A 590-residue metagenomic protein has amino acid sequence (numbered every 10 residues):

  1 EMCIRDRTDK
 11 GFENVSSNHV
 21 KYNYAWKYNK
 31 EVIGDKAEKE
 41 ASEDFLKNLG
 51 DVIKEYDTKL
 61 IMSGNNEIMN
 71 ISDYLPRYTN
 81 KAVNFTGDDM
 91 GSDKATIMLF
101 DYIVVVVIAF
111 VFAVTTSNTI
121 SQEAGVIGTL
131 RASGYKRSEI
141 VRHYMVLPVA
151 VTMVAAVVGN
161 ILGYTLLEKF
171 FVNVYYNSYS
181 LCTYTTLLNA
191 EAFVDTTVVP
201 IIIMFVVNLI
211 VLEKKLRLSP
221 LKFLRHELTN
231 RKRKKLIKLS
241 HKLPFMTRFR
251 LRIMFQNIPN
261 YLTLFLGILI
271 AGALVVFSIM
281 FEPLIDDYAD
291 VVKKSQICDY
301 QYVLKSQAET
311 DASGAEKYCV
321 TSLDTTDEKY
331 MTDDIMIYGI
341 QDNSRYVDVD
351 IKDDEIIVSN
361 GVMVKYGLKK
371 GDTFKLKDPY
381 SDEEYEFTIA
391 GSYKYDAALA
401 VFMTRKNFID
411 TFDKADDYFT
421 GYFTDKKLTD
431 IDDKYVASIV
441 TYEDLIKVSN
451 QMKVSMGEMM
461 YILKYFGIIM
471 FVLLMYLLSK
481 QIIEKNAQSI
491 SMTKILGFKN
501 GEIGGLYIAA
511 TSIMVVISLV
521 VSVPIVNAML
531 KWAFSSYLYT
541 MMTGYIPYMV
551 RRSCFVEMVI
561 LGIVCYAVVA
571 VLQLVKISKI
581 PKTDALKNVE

Functional and structural regions predicted by a protein language model:
E1, R5-A109, N118, N177 (+5 more regions): Membrane transport/envelope proteins' first extracytoplasmic loop
D89-G128, V146-G163, V194-V206, N257-E282 (+4 more regions): Hydrophobic alpha-helical transmembrane segments of multi-pass inner-membrane transport and secretion
K136-R137, S219, K369, K499 (+1 more regions): Short coil/turn motifs that cap or connect alpha-helices
G159-V194, V516-D584: Short helix-loop junctions at transmembrane helix boundaries
L216-K234, V575-E590: Short cytosolic juxtamembrane segments of multi-pass membrane proteins
K232-R248: Short, membrane-interfacial amphipathic segments enriched in basic
F245-K365, K369-D372, L376-E384: Juxtamembrane segments of multi-pass membrane proteins
